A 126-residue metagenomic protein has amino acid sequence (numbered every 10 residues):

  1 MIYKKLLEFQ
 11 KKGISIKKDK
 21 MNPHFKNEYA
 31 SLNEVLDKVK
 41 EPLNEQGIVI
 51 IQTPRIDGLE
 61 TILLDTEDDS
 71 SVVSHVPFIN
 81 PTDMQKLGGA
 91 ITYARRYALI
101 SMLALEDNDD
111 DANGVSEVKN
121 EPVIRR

Functional and structural regions predicted by a protein language model:
M1-R126: Polyanion-binding surfaces on beta-sheet-dominated domains and ring/shell assemblies
